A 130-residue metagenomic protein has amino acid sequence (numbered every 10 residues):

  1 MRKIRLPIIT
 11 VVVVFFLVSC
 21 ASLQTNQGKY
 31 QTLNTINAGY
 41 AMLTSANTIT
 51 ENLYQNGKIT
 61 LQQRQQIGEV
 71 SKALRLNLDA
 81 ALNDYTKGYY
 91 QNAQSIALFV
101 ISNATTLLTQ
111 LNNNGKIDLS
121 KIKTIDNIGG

Functional and structural regions predicted by a protein language model:
R2-L6, F15-G130: Cationic, hydrophobic amphipathic alpha-helical membrane-interacting segments
